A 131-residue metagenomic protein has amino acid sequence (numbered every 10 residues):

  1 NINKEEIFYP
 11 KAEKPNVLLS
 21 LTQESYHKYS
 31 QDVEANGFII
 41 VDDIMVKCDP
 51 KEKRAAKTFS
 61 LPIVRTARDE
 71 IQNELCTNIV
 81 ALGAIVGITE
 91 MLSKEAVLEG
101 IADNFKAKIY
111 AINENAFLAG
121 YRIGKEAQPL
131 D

Functional and structural regions predicted by a protein language model:
N1-D131: Active-site cofactor/cluster-binding pocket
